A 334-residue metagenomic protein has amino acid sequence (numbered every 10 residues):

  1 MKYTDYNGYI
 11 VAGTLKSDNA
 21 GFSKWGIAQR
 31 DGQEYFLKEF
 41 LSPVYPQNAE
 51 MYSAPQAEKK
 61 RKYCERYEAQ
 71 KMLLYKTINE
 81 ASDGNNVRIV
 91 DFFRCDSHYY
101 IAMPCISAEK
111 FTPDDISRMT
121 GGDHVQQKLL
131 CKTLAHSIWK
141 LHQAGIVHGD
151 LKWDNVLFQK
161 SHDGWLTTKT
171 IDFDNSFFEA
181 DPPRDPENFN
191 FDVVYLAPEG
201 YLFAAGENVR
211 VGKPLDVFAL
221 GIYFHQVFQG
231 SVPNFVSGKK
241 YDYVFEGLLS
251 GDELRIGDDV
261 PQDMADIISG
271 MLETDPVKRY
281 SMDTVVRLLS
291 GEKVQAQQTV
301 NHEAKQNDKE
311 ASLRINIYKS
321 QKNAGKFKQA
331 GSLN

Functional and structural regions predicted by a protein language model:
S23-K76: ATP-binding glycine-rich loop module of kinase domains
R88-Y99: Short beta-strand micro-motifs within the conserved protein kinase catalytic domain, predominantly in the N-lobe
L130-C131: Activation segment signature within eukaryotic-like protein kinase domains
L141-K160: Catalytic-loop of the protein kinase fold
D154-V194: Activation segment/activation loop of eukaryotic-type protein kinase catalytic domains
L272-T284: A conserved short helix/loop substructure at the end of the activation segment of eukaryotic-like protein kinase domains
V294-N334: Regulatory extensions appended to serine/threonine kinase catalytic cores
